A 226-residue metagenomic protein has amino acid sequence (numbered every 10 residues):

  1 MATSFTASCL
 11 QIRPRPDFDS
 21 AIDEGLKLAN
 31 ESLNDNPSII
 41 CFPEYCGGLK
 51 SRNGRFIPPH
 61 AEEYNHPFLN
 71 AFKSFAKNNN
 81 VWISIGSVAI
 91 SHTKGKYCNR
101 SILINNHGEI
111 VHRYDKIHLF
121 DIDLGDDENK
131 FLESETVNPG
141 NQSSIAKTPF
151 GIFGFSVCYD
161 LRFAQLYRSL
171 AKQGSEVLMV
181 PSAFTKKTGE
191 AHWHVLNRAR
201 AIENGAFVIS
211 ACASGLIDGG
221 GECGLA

Functional and structural regions predicted by a protein language model:
S4-P16, A21, C41, R100 (+3 more regions): Active-site-proximal beta-strand elements of phosphoester/diester hydrolases
A7, G25, A29-I57, A76 (+6 more regions): Active-site beta-strand/loop signature of hydrolases that rely on acidic residues for catalysis
F18-K27, H194: Short amphipathic alpha-helical segment that frequently serves as the phosphate-/nucleotide-binding helix
R55-N65: A charged helix-plus-loop insertion that forms the helical arch/lid used to bind and gate nucleic-acid substrates
E62-Y64, H92-Q173, K186-L196, C223: Active-site catalytic loop in hydrolytic enzyme cores
Y64-S84, I152, L161-A226: CN hydrolase (nitrilase-like) catalytic-core segments centered on the catalytic cysteine and neighboring Lys/Glu
I90-T93, L216-I217: Short glycine/acidic-enriched loop and turn motifs that connect beta-strands
